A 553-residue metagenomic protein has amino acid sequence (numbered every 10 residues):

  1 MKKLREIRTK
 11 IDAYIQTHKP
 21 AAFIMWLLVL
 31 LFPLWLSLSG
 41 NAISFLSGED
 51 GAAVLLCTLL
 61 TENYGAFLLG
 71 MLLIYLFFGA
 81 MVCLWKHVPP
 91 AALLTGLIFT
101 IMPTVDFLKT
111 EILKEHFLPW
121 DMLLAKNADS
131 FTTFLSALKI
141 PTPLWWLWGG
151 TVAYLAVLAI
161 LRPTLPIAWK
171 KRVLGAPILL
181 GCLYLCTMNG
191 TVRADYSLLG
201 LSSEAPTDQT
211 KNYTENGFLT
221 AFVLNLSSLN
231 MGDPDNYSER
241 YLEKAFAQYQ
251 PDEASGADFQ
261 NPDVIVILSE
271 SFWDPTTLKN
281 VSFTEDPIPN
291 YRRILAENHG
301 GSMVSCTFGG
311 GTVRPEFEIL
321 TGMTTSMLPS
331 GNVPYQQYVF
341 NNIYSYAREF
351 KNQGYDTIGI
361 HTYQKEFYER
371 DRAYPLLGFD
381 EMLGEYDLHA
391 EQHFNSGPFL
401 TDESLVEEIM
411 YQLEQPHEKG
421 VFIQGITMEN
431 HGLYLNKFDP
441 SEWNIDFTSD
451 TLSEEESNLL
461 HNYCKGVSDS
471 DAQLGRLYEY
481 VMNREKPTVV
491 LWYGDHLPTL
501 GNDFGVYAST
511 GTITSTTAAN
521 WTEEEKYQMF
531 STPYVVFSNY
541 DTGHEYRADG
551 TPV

Functional and structural regions predicted by a protein language model:
K2-T210: Transmembrane and membrane-interface helices of multi-pass, inner-membrane envelope-modifying transferases
Y14, T104, F131, N225 (+3 more regions): Residues that form generic nucleotide/phosphate-binding pockets
T95, P119-M122, N216-A221, H461-D471: Short, well-ordered coil↔helix boundary/capping segments
T95-I98, A125, N216, V406 (+1 more regions): Short amphipathic alpha-helical surface patches that serve as generic macromolecular interface elements
L113, W120-M122, T207-F218, C306-G310 (+1 more regions): Membrane-interface micro-motifs in multi-pass membrane enzymes
M122-A125, E215-L219, E239, I288 (+2 more regions): Alpha-helix initiation and N-capping motif
T187-V266: Membrane-interface segments at or immediately adjacent to transmembrane helices that form the boundary between
A247-P262, V266-S269, D274-V553: Solvent-exposed soluble domains appended to multi-pass membrane proteins
